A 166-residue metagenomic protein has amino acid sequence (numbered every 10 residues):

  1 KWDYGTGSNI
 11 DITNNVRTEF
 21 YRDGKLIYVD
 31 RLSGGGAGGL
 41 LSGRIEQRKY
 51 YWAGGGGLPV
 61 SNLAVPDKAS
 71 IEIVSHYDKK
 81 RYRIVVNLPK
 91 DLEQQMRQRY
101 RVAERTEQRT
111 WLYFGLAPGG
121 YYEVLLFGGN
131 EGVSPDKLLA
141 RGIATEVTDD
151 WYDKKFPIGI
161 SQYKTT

Functional and structural regions predicted by a protein language model:
K1-Y28: Short, surface-exposed binding/anchoring microloops in extracellular/periplasmic proteins
D11-T13, A64-P66, K79, E107: Short, surface-exposed loop/turn motifs at beta-strand boundaries within globular domains
T13-R17, K68, W111, Y121-Y122: Exposed beta-strand and adjacent loop surfaces of beta-rich binding modules that mediate intermolecular recognition
D23-Y77: Tryptophan-paired
G38-G43, K90-R101: Short, surface-exposed linear segments at secondary-structure transitions and domain or protein termini
K68-E72, V85, Y113: Beta-strand secondary-structure signal
K80-N87: Edge beta-strands of extracellular beta-sandwich domains
Q95-T165: Compositionally biased low-complexity segments at domain edges in trafficked proteins and select soluble regulators
